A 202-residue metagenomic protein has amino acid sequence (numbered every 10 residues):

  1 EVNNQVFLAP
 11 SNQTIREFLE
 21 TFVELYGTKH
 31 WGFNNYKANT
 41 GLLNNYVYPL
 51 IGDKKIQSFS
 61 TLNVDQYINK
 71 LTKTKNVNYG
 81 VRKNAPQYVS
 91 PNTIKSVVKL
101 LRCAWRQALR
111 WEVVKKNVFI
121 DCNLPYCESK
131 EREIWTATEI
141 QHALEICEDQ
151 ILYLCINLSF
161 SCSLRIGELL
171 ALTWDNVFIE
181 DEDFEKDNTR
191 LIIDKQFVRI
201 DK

Functional and structural regions predicted by a protein language model:
E1-L62: N-terminal DNA-binding module of tyrosine recombinases/phage integrases
F18, L42, N63, S96-L100 (+2 more regions): Charged catalytic carboxylate motif
A38, Q66, S96, C103 (+1 more regions): DNA-binding alpha-helical recognition surfaces that contact promoter or target DNA
L42-Y46, K70, T93-S96, L100-R110 (+1 more regions): Alpha-helical scaffold segments in carbohydrate-active enzymes
K54-T72, I120-P125: Short, conserved phosphate-binding/catalytic loop or strand-edge motifs used in phosphoryl-/nucleotidyl-transfer
V77-P91, K95-V97, R110, V114-W174 (+1 more regions): Basic, Lys/Arg- and aromatic-enriched nucleic-acid-binding interface segment
K195-K202: Short, flexible, glycine-rich and Lys/Arg-enriched loop motifs at helix boundaries that contact anionic partners
